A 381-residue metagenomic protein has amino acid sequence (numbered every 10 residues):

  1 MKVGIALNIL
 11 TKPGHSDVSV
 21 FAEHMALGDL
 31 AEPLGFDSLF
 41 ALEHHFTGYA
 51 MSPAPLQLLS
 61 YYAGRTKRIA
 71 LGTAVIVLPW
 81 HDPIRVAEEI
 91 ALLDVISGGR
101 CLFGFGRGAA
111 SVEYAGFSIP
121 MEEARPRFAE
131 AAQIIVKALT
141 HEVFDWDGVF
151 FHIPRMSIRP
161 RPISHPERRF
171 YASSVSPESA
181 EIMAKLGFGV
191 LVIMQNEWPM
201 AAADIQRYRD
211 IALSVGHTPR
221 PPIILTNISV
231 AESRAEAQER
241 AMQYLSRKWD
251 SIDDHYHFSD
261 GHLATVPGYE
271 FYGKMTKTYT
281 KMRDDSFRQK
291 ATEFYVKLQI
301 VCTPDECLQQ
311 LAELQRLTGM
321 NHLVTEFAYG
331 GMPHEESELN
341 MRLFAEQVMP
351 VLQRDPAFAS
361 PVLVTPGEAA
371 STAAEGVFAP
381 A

Functional and structural regions predicted by a protein language model:
M1-L71, H165-R168, V362-S371, E375-A381: N-terminal beta1-alpha1-beta2 module of alpha/beta enzyme domains
K2-S19, P79-W146, F150, V190 (+5 more regions): Flexible, glycine-rich active-site loops centered on histidine and acidic residues that chelate a metal or position
V3-L7, L39-A41, L71-T73, C101-F105 (+4 more regions): Hydrophobic faces of well-ordered beta-strands that scaffold small-molecule active sites in alpha/beta enzyme cores
L7-F21, I76-I84, S164-S174, A231 (+1 more regions): Active-site mouth loops of central-metabolism enzymes
V18-L30, E89, S174-E181, E306-E313: Short, acidic/polar
E32, L59-K67, I90-R100, E181-K185 (+3 more regions): Acidic (Asp/Glu)-rich catalytic clusters
G35, E43, Y62, L93 (+7 more regions): Conserved, mostly hydrophobic/aromatic
A124-I158, P199-M320, Q353-A381: An alpha-helical appendage that flanks or caps ligand/catalytic pockets
